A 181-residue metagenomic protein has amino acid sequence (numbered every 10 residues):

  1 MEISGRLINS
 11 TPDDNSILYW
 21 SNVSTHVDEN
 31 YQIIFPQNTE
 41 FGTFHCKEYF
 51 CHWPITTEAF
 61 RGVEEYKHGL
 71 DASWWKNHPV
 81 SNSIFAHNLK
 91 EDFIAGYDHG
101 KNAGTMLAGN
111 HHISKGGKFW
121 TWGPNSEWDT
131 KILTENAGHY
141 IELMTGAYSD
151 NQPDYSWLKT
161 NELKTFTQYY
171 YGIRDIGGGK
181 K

Functional and structural regions predicted by a protein language model:
M1-G5, Y31: Generic beta-strand structural signal
E2-I3, S156-R174: Short Pro-Gly-centered flexible turn/kink motifs
L7-T11, A147, Y170-R174: Beta-strand elements of well-folded, non-transmembrane domains
S10-E162: A contiguous, surface-exposed recognition patch within enzymatic or periplasmic domains that forms
I173-K181: Charged, amphipathic alpha-helical linkers/stalks
